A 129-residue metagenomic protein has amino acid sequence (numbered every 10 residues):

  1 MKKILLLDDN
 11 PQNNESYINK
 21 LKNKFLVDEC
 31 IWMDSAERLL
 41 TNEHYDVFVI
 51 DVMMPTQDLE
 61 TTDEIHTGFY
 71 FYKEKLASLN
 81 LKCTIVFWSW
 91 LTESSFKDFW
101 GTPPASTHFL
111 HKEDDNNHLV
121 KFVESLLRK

Functional and structural regions predicted by a protein language model:
M1-Q12, Y17-I18: Conserved acidic segment of CheY-like receiver
D9-Q12, I31, V86-K129: Output/docking surface of receiver
S16, L59-E60, F96-D98: Short glycine-/acidic-enriched loop or helix-start segments at secondary-structure transitions that form or flank
N23-V27: A generic structural motif
E29-V47, D51, P55-Q57: Acidic, metal-coordinating helix/loop segments flanking the phosphotransfer/catalytic sites of two-component signaling
H44, S78-V86: His-Asp phosphorelay/catalytic-motif detector in bacterial-type signaling
V49-L79: Conserved phosphotransfer microenvironments
